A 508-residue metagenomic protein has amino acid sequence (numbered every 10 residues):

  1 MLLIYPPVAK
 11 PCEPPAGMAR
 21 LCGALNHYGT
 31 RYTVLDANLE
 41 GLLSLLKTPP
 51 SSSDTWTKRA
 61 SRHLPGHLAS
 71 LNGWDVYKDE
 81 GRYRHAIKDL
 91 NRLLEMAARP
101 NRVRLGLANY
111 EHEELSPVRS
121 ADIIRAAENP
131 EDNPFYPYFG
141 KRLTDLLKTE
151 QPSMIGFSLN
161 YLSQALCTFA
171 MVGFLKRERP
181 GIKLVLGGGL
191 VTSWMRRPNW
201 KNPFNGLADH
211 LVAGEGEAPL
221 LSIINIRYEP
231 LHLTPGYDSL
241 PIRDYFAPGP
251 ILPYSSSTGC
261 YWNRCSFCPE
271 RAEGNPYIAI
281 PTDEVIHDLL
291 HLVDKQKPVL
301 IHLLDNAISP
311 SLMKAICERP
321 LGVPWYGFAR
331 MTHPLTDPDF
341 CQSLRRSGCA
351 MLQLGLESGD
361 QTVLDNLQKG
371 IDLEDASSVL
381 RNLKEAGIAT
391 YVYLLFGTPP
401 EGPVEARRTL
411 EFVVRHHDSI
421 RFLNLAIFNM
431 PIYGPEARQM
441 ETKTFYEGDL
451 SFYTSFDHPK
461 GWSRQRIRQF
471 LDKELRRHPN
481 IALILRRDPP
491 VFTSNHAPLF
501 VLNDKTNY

Functional and structural regions predicted by a protein language model:
M1-P6, N26-H27, R31, G41-L107 (+4 more regions): Radical SAM enzyme core and accessory elements
M1-Y5, G181, S193, I286-T390 (+1 more regions): Conserved SAM/AdoMet-binding glycine-rich loop
V8-P49, E111-P235, M430: Glycine-rich beta-alpha loop elements in corrinoid/cobalamin-binding modules across cobalamin-dependent enzymes
L25, C260, V285, L303 (+2 more regions): Conserved, mostly hydrophobic/aromatic
D36-L46, V191-N199, L312-M313, T362 (+6 more regions): Flexible glycine/acidic-rich beta-alpha junction loops that bind and position SAM and/or redox cofactors in anaerobic
S52-P65, N205, M440-T454: Acidic, Ser/Thr-rich peripheral helices and adjacent loops at domain boundaries
F246-D283: Canonical Radical SAM [4Fe-4S] cluster-binding loop centered on the CxxxCxxC motif and its immediate flanking residues
